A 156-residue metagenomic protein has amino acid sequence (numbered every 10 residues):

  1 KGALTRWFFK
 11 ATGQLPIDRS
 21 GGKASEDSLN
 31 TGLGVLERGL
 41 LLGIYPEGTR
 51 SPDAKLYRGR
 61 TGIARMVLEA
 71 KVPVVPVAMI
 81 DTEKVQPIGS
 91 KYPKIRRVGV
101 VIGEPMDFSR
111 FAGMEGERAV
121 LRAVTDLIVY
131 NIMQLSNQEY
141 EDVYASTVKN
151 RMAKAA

Functional and structural regions predicted by a protein language model:
K1-K23, D27-S28, G34: Catalytic core of membrane glycerolipid acyltransferases/transacylases, capturing the structured, soluble-facing
E26-A156: Non-catalytic C-terminal accessory region of glycerolipid acyltransferases and related lyso-lipid remodeling enzymes
